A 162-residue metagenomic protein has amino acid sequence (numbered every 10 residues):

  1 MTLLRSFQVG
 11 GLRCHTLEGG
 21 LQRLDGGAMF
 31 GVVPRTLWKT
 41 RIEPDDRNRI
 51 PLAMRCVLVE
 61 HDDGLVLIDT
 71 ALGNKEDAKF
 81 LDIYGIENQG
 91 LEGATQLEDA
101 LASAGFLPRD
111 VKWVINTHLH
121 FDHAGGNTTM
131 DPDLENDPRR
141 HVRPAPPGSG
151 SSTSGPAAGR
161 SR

Functional and structural regions predicted by a protein language model:
M1-T2, A145: Short, polar loop motifs at secondary-structure junctions
T2, R23-D25, L119-G125: Active-site environment of divalent metal-dependent phosphoester hydrolases
L3-S103: Conserved beta-strand hairpin/beta-sheet module of binuclear metal-dependent hydrolase folds, prominently
L65, A71-R162: Active-site HxH/HxHxD metal-binding segment of metal-dependent hydrolases
